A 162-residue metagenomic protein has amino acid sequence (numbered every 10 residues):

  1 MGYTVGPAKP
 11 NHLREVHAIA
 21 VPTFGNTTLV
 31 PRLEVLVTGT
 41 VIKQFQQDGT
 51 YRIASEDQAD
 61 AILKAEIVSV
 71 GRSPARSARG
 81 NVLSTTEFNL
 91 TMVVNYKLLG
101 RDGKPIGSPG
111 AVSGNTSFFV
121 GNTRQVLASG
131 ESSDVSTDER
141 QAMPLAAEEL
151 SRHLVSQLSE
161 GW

Functional and structural regions predicted by a protein language model:
M1-K43, D48-T50, S55, V126 (+3 more regions): A structural "domain/chain start" motif
V16-T23, D60-V68: Glycine- and acidic-rich phosphate- and metal-coordinating loops
D48-Y51, Q58, K64-T137, Q141: Surface-exposed short loop/turn segments
